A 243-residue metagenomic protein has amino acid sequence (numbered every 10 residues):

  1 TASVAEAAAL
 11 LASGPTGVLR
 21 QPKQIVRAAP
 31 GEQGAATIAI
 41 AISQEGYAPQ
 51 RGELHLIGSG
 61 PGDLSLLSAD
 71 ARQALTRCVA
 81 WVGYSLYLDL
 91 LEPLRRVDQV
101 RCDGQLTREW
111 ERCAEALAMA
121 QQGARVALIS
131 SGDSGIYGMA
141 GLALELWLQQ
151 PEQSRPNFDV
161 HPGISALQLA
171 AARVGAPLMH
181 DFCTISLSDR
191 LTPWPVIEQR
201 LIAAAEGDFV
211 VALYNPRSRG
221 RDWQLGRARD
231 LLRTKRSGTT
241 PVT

Functional and structural regions predicted by a protein language model:
T1-A5, A9, D63, I136-G207: Class I SAM-dependent methyltransferase SAM-binding "motif I" and its flanking Rossmann-like core
A2-A5, A39-G46, Q50-L64, A69-F158 (+1 more regions): Class I S-adenosyl-L-methionine
A2-L56, A124-V126, A205-T243: A contiguous loop/helix-start segment that scaffolds small-molecule binding in enzyme catalytic cores
L10-G14, G31-G34, E115-Q122, A172-A176 (+1 more regions): Short, surface-exposed amphipathic charged segments that create phosphate/polyanion-binding patches used for binding
P22-I25, R101, F158, F182-T184 (+1 more regions): Generic structural signal for residues in well-ordered beta-strands
A29, Q44-Y47, A71, L117 (+3 more regions): A generic local secondary-structure boundary/capping motif
E32, Q105-R108, S165, D189-L191: Residue-level detector of flexible, active-site-proximal loop/helix-junction positions within diverse enzyme catalytic
S130, P162, S186, V211-P216: Short, structured patches in soluble enzyme cores that scaffold and shape functional sites
